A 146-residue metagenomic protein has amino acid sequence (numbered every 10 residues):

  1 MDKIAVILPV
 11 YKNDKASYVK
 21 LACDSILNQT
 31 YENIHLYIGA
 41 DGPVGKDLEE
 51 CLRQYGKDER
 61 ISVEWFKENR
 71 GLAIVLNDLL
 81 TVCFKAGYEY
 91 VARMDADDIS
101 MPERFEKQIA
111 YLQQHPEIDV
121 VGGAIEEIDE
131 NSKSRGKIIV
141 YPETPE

Functional and structural regions predicted by a protein language model:
M1-E146: Nucleotide-sugar donor-binding/catalytic module of glycosyltransferases that assemble extracellular/cell-envelope
